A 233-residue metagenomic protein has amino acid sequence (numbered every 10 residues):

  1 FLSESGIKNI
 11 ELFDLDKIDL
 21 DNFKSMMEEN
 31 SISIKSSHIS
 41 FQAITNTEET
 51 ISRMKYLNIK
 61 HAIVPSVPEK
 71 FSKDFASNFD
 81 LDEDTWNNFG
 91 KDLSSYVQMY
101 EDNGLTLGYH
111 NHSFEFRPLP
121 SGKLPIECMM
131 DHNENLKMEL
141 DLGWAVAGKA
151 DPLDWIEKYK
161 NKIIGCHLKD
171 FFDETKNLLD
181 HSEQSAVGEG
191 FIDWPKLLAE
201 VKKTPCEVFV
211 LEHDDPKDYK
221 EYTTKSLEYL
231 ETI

Functional and structural regions predicted by a protein language model:
F1-H61: N-terminal pre-domain/capping segments
F1-S3, P120, E127-K137, W144-I233: Histidine-acidic metal/acid-base catalytic patches
N9, I44-M138: Active-site acidic/histidine proton-transfer and metal-coordination neighborhood in alpha/beta enzyme cores
N9-N22, I39-T47, K70, F114-P120 (+3 more regions): Acidic-and-aromatic substrate-binding clefts and catalytic sites of carbohydrate-active enzymes
I10-L12, I34-I39, A62-V64, L107-Y109 (+3 more regions): Hydrophobic faces of well-ordered beta-strands that scaffold small-molecule active sites in alpha/beta enzyme cores
F23-I39, L93-Y96, E127-N133, W194: Alpha-helix-loop-beta-strand connector modules within alpha/beta enzyme cores
E29-N30, L57, D102-N103, K162 (+1 more regions): Helix C-cap/helix->beta junction micro-motif
